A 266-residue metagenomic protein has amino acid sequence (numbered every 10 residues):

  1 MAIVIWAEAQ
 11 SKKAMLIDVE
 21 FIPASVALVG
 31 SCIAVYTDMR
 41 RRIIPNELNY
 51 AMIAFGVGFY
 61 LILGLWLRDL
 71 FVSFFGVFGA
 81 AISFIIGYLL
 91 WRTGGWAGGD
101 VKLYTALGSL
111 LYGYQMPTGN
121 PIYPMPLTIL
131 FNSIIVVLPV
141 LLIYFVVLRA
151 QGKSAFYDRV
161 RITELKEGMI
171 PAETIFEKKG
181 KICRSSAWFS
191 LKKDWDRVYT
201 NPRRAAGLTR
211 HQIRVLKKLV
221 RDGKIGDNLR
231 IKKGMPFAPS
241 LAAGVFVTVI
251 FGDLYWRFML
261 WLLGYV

Functional and structural regions predicted by a protein language model:
M1-V266: A membrane-topology feature that recognizes alpha-helical transmembrane segments and their immediate juxtamembrane
